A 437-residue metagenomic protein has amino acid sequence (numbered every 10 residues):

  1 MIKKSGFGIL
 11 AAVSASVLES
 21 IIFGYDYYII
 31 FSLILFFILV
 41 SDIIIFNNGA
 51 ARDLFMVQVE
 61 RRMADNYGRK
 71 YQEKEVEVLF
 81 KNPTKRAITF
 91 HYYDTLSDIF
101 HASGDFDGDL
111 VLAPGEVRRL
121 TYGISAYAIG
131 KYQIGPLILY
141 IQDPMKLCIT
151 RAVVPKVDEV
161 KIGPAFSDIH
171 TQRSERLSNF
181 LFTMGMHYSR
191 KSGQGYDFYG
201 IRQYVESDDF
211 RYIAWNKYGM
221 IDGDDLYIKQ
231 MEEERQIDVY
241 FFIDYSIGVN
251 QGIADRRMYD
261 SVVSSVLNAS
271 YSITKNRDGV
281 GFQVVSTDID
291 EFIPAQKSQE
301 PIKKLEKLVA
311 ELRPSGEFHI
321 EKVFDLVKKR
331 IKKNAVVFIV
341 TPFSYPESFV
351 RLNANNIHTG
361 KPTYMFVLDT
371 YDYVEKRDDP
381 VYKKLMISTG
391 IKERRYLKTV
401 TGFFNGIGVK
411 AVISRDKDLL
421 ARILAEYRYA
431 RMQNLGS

Functional and structural regions predicted by a protein language model:
M1-E60: Extracellular/lumenal glycan-associated context and N-glycosylation machinery
I2-K4, G24-I29, G163-A165, I169 (+4 more regions): Intrinsic-disorder/low-complexity, polar/charged segments
F37-P294, V336: An amphipathic, basic-hydrophobic helix/alpha-beta surface used to engage anionic, phosphate-rich ligands or surfaces
F182-T183, Q203-F210, N216-D222, L226-S437: Exposed, interaction-prone extracellular/peripheral surfaces
